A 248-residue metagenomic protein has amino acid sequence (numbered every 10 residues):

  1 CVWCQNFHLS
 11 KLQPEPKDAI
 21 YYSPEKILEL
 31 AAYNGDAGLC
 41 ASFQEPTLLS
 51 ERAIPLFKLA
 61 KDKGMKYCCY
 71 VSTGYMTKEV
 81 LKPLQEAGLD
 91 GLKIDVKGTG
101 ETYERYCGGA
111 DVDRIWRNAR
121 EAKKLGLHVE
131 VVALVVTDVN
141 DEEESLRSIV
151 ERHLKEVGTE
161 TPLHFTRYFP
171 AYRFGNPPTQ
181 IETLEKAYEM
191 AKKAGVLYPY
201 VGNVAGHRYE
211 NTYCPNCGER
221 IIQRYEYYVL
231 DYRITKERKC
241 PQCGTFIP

Functional and structural regions predicted by a protein language model:
V2-G91: Conserved Radical SAM active-site core
S10-K11, P46-L48, G74-V80, D90-G109 (+2 more regions): Conserved radical SAM core fold
A31-D62, T102-W116, A133-S148, L154-K155: Conserved glycine-rich "GG(E/T)P / GGGxP" loop and the immediately following alpha-helix in the radical SAM core
N34, K63, A87, L125 (+2 more regions): Structural motif
L39, Y67-Y70, L92-I94, V129-V131 (+2 more regions): Hydrophobic faces of well-ordered beta-strands that scaffold small-molecule active sites in alpha/beta enzyme cores
I54-M65, R117-L125, I181-K192: Alpha-helix-loop-beta-strand connector modules within alpha/beta enzyme cores
M76-A87, R120, R147-E156: Short amphipathic alpha-helices and their capping/turn segments at secondary-structure boundaries
V139-P248: Auxiliary Fe-S-binding modules of radical SAM enzymes
